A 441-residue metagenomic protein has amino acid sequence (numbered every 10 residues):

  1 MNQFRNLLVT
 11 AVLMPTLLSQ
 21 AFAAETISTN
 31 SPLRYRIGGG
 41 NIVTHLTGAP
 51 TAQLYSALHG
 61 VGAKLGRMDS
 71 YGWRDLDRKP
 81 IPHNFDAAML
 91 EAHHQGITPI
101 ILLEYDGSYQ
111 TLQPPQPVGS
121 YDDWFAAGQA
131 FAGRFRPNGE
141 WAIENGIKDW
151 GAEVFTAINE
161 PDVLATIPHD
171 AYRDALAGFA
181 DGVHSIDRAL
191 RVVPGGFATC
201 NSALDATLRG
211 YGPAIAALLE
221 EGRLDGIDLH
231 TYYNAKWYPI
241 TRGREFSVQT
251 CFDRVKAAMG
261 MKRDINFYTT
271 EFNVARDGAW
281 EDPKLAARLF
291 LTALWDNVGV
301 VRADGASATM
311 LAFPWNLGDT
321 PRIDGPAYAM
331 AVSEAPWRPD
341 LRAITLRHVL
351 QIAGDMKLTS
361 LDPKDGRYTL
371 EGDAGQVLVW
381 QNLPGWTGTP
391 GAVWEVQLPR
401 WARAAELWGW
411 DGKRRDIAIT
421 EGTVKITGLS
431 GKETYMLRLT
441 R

Functional and structural regions predicted by a protein language model:
V9-S19: Bacterial N-terminal signal peptides
A24-L65, D69: Boundary/entry segment of secreted carbohydrate-active catalytic domains
L54-L224, D228-W237: Substrate-binding cleft and catalytic face of glycoside hydrolase catalytic domains, especially the flexible beta-alpha
F197-D228, A275-L289, A293-L294, G318-P326: Substrate-binding cleft/loops of secretory-pathway carbohydrate-active enzymes
I240-P321, W337, V349: Catalytic-core region of carbohydrate-active enzymes that cleave or remodel glycosidic bonds
G299-L311, W315-T320, D324-G375: Glycan-recognition and catalytic regions of carbohydrate-active enzymes
D362-W401, G409-D411, K432-E433: Carbohydrate-binding surface patches
I419-R441: C-terminal beta-strand-rich structural cap/linker in extracellular carbohydrate-active enzymes
